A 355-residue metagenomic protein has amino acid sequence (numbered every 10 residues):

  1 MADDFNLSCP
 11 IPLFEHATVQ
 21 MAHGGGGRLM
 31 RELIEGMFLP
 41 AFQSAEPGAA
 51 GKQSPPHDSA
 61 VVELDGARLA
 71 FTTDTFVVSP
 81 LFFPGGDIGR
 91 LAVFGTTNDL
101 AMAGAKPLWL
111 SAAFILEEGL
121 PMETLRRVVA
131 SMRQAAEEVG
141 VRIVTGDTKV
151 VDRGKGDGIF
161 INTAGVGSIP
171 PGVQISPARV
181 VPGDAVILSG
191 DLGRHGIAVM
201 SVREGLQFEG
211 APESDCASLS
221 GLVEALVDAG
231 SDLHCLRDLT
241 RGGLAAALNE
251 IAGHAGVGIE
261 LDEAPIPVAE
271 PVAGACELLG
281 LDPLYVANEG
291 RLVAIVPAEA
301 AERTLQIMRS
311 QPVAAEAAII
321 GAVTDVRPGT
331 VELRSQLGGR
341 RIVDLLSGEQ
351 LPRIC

Functional and structural regions predicted by a protein language model:
M1-C355: Helix-biased detector of long, well-ordered alpha-helical tracts
